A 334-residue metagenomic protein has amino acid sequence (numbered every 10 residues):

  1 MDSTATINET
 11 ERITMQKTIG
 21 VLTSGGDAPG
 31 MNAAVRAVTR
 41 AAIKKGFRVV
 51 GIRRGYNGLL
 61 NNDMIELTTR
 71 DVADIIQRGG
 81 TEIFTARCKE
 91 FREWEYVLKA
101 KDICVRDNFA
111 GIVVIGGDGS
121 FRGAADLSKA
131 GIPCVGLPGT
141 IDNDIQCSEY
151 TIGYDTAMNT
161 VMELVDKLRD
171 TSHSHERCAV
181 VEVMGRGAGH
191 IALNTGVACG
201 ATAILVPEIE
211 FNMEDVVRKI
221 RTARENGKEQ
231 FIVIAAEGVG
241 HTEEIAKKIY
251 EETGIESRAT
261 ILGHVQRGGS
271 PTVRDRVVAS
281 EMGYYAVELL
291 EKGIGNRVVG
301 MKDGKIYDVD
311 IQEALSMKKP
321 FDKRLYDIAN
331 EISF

Functional and structural regions predicted by a protein language model:
M1-T14: Short, Lys/Arg-enriched N-terminal segments with co-localized hydrophobic residues within the first ~10-30 amino acids
M15-L60: N-terminal phosphate-binding or glycine-rich loops at protein starts, especially the Walker A/P-loop of NTPases
S24-D27, I52-N57, R87-C88, G117-G119 (+7 more regions): Short, ordered loop/turn segments at secondary-structure junctions
A33-V38, G119-I132, A192: Short Gly/Thr/Asp-enriched flexible loops that form oxyanion-binding sites at enzyme active sites
L59-V114, G119-S120, I152-N159, E163: Glycine-rich oxoanion-binding loops at beta->alpha junctions
V114-G116, D126, P133, Y154-E256 (+1 more regions): Accessory alpha-helical/coil subdomains and C-terminal extensions that flank or cap enzyme catalytic cores
R297-F334: Phosphate-binding loop/pocket of nucleotide- and phosphate-handling active sites
